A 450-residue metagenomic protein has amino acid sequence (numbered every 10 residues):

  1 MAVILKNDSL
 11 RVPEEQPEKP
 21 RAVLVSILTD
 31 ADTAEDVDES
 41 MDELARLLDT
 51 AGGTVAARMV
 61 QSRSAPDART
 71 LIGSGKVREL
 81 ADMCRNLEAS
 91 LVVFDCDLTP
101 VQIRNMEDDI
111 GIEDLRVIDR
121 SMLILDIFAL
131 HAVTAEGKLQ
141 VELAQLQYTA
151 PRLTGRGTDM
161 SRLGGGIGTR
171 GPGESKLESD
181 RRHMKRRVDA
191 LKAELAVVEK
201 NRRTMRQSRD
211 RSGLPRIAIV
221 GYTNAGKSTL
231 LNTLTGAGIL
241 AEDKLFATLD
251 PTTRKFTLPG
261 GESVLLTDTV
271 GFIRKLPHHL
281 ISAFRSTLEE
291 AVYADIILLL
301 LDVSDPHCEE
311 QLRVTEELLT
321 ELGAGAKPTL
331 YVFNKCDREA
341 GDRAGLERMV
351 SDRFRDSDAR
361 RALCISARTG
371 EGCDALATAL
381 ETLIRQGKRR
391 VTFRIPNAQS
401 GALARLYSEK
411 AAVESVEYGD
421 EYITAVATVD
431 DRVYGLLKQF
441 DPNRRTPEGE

Functional and structural regions predicted by a protein language model:
M1-L24, A45, P151-A225, L231-N232 (+3 more regions): C-terminal-of-GTPase-core extension/linker across diverse P-loop GTPases
M1-R120, I124, R445-E450: N-terminal accessory targeting/assembly segments
L5-L10, K200-R202, R209-P215, T233-L265 (+3 more regions): Switch I (effector-binding) loop of TRAFAC-class P-loop GTPase G-domains
L10-R11, T33-T50, V77-N86, D95-L115 (+2 more regions): Conserved C-terminal guanine-recognition region of P-loop GTPase G domains, centered on the G4
L28-D32, R63-A65, D97-P100, M122-L125 (+6 more regions): Conserved nucleotide-binding/hydrolysis micro-motifs of P-loop NTPases
A31-D36, P66-T70, H131-G137, S175-K176 (+3 more regions): Flexible beta-alpha connector loops of hexameric P-loop NTPases
S121-V141: Short alpha-helix plus adjacent loop in nuclease-associated cores
